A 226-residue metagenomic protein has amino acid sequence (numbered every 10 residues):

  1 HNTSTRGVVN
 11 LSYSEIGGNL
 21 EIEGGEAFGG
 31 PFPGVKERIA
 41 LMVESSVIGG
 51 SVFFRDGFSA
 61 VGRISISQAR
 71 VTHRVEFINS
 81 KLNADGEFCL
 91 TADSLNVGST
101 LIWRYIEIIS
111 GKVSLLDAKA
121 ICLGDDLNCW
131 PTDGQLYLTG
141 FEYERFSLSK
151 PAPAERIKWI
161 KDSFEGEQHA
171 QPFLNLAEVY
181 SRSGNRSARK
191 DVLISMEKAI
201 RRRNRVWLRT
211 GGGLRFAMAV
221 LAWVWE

Functional and structural regions predicted by a protein language model:
H1-V220: N-terminal leader/targeting and pre-domain segments
V220-E226: Pore-domain transmembrane helices of cation channels
